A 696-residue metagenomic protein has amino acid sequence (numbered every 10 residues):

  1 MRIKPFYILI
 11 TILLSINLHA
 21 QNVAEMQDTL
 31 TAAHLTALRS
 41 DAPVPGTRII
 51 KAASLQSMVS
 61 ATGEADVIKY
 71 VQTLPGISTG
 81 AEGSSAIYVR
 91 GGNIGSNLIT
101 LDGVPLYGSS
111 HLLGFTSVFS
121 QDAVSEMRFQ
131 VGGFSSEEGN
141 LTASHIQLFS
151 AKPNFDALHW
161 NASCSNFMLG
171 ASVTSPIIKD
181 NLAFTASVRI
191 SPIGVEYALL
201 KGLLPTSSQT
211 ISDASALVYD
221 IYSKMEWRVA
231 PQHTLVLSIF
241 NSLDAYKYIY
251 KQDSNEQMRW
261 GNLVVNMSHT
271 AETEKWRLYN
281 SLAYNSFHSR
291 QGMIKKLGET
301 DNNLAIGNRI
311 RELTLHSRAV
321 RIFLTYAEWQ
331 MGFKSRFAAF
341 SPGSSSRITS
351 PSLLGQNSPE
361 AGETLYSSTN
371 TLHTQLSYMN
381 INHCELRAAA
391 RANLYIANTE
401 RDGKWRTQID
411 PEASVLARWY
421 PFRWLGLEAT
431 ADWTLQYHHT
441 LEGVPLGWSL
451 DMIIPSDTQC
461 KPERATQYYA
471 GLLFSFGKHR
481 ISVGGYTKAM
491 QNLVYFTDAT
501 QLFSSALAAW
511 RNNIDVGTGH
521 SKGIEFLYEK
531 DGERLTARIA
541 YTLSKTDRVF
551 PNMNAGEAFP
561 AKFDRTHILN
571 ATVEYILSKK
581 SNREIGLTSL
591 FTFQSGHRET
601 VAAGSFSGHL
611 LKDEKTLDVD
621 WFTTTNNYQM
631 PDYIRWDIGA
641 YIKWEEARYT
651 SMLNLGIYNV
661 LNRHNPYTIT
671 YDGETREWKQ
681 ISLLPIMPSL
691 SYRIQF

Functional and structural regions predicted by a protein language model:
H34, R39-F134, H145, A151: Periplasmic N-terminal accessory/gating domains of Gram-negative outer-membrane beta-barrel systems
G114-S117, S125-S136, S144-S175, A186-I190 (+1 more regions): Short strand-turn segments of transmembrane beta-barrel domains in outer membranes, especially the first one or two
F167-I190, P205-A245, W260-Y279, A319-M331: Transmembrane beta-barrel wall of Gram-negative outer-membrane proteins
T234-E312, S344-L353, N357-P359, L365 (+2 more regions): Flexible loop and strand-edge segments within Gram-negative outer membrane beta-barrel domains
H288-R290, A339-S352, I396, F422-Y468 (+3 more regions): Surface-exposed extracellular loop regions of Gram-negative outer-membrane beta-barrel proteins, predominantly
E312-R318, Q356-H373, D457, K461 (+4 more regions): Outer membrane beta-barrel strand-and-loop segments of large Gram-negative receptors, especially TonB-dependent
N382, T487-A489, N512-R598: Gram-negative outer-membrane beta-barrel transporters
T592-T616, P631-D637, Y641-F696: C-terminal beta-signal and adjacent terminal beta-strands/loops of Gram-negative outer-membrane beta-barrel proteins
